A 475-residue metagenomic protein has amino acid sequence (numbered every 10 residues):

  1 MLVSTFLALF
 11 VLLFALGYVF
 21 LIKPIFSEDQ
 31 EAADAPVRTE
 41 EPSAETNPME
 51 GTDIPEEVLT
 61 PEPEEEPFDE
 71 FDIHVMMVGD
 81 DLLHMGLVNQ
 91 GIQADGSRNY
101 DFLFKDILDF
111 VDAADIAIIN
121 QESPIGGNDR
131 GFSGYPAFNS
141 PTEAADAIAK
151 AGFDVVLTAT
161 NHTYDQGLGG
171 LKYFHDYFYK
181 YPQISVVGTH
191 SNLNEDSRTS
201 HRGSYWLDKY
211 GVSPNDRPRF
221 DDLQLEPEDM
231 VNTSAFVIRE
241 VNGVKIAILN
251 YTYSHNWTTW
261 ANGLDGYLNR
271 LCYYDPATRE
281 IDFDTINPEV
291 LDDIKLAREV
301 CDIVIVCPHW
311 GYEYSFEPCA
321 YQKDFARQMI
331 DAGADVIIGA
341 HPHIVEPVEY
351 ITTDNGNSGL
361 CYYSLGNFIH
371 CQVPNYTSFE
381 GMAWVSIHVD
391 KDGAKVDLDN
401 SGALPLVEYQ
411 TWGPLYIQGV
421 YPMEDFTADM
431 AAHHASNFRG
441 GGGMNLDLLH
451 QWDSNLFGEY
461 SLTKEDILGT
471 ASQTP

Functional and structural regions predicted by a protein language model:
V3-E28, E41, N47-P475: Acidic, metal/ion-coordinating pockets
Q30-P36: Juxtamembrane extracytosolic/periplasmic "stalk" immediately C-terminal to the first targeting helix
